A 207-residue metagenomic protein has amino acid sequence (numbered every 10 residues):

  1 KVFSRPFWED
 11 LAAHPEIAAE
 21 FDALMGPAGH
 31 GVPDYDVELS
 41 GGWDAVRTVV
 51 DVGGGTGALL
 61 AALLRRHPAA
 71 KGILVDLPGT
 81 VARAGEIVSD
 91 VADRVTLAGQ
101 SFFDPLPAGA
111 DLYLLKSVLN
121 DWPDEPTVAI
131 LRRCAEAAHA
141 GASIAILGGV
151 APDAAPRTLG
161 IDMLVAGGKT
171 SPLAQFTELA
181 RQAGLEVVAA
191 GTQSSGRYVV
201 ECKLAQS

Functional and structural regions predicted by a protein language model:
K1-R47: Conserved Class I S-adenosyl-L-methionine-dependent methyltransferase catalytic core
G41-S207: Alpha-helical subdomain
